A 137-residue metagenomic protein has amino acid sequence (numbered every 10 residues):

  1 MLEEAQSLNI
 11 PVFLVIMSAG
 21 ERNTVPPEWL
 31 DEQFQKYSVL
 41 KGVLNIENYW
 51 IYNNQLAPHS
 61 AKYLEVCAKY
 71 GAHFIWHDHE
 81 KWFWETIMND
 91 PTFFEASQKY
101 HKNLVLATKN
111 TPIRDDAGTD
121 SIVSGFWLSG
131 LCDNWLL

Functional and structural regions predicted by a protein language model:
M1-L137: Glycan-processing catalytic domains of CAZymes
